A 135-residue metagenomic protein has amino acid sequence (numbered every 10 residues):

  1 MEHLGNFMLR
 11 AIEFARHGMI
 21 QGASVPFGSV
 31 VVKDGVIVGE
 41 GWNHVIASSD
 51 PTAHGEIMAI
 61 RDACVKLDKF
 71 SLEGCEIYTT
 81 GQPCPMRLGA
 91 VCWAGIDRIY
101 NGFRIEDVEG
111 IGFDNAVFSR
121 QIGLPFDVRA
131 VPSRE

Functional and structural regions predicted by a protein language model:
M1, G5, K33, R134-E135: Short, structured coil/loop segments at alpha-helix boundaries
M1-S24: Short, basic/aromatic recognition patches
R10, V36-E40: Polybasic, low-complexity association/targeting segments
I20, S29, C84-R87: Functionally engaged cysteine thiol sites
A23-F27, E73: Short, basic and Ser/Thr-rich N-terminal targeting/leader segments
F27-G35: Short beta-strand scaffold segments in enzyme catalytic cores
G39-E135: Zn2+-dependent cytidine deaminase-like catalytic core
